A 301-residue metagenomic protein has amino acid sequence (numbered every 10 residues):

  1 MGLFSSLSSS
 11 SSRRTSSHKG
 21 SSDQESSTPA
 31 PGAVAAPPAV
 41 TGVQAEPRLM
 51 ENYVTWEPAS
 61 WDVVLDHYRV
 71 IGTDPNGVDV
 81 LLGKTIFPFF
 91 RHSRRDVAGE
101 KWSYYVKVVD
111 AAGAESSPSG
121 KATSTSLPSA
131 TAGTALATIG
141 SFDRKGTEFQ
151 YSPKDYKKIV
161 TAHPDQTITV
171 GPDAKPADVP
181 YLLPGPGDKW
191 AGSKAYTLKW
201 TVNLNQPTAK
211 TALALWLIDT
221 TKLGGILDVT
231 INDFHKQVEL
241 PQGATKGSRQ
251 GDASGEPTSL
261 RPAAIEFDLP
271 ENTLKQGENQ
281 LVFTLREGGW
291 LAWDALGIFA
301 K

Functional and structural regions predicted by a protein language model:
G2-V64, A98, D110-I139: Pro/Thr/Ser/Gly-rich low-complexity, intrinsically disordered linker/stalk tracts
G20-E25, G77-T85, A111-A112, T125-A137 (+4 more regions): Beta-strand-rich ligand-recognition modules
E51, L65-R69, K210-A212, L223-D228: Exposed beta-strand and adjacent loop surfaces of beta-rich binding modules that mediate intermolecular recognition
E57-S60, L215-D219: Short amphipathic, basic-aromatic surface patches that mediate peripheral association with negatively charged
L65, G99-S103, T208, Q276-E278: Extracellular Ig-like/FN3 beta-sandwich strand-entry sites
L65-E100, A111-S119: Recognizes extended acidic, P/S/T-rich segments that occur within or adjacent to Ig-like beta-sandwich modules
G120-I168: Extracellular carbohydrate-recognition regions
